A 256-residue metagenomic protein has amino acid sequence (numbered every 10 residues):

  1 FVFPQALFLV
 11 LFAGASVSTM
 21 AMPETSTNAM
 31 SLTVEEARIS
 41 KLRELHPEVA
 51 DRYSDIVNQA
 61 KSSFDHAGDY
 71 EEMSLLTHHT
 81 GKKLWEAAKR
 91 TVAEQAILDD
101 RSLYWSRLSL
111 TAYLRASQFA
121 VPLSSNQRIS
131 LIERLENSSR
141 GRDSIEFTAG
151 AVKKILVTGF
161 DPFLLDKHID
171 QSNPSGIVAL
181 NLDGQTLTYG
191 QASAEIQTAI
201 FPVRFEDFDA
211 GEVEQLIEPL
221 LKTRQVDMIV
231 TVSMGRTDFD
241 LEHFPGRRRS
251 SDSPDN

Functional and structural regions predicted by a protein language model:
P4-A15: Bacterial N-terminal signal peptides
T19-P23: Boundary at the C-terminal end of the N-terminal hydrophobic targeting segment
E24-N256: N-terminal catalytic or cofactor-binding beta/alpha core of small enzyme domains
